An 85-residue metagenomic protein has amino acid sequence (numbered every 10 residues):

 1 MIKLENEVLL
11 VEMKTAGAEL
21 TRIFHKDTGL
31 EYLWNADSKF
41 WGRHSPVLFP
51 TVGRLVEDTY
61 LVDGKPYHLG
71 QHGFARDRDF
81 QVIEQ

Functional and structural regions predicted by a protein language model:
M1-Q85: Surface-exposed acidic/polar loop and edge beta-strand patches at domain peripheries
